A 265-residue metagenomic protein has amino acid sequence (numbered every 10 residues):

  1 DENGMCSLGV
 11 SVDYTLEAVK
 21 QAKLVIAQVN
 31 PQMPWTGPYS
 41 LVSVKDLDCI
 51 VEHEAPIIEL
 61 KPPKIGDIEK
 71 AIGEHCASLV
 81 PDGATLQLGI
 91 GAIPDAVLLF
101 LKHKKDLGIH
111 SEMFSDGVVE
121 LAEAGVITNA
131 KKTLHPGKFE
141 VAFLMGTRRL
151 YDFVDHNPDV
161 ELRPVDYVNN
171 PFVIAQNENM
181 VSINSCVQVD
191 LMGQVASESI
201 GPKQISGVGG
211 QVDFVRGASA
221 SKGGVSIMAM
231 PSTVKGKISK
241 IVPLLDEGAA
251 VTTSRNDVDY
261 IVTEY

Functional and structural regions predicted by a protein language model:
D1-Y265: Conserved phosphate- and dinucleotide-binding cores of soluble alpha/beta proteins, encompassing both enzyme active
